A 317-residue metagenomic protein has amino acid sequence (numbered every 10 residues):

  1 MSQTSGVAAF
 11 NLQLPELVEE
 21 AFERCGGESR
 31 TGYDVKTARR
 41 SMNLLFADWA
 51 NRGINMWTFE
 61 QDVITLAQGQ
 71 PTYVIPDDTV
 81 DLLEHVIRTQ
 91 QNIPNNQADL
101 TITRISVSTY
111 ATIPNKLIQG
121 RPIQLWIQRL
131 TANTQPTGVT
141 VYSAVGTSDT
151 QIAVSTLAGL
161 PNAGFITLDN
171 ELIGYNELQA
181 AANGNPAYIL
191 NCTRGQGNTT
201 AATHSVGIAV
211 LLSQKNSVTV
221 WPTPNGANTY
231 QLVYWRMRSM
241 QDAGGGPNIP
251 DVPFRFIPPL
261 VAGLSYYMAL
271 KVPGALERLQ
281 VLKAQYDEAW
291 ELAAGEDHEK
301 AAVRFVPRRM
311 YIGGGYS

Functional and structural regions predicted by a protein language model:
M1-Q135, V210-S317: Glycine-enriched, solvent-exposed interface loops adjoining structured elements
M56-E60, T65-Q68, Q97-I105, Y110 (+1 more regions): Autoprocessing Asn-cyclization modules and mimics
